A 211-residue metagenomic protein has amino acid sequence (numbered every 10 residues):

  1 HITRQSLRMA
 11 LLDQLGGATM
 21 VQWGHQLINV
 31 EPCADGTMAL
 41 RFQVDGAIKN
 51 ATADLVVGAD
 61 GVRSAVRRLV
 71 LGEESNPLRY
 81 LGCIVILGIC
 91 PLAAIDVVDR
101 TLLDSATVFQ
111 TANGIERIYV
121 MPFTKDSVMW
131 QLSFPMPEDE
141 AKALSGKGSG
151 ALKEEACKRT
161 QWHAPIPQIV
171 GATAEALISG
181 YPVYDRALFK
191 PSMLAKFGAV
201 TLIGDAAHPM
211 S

Functional and structural regions predicted by a protein language model:
H1-I2: Acceptor-substrate binding/catalytic loop of class I
R8-A176: Conserved FAD-binding catalytic core of PHBH/FMO-like flavoproteins
V57-G58, I86, R159-T160, A176-S211: Conserved mid-domain beta->alpha element of the FAD-binding
